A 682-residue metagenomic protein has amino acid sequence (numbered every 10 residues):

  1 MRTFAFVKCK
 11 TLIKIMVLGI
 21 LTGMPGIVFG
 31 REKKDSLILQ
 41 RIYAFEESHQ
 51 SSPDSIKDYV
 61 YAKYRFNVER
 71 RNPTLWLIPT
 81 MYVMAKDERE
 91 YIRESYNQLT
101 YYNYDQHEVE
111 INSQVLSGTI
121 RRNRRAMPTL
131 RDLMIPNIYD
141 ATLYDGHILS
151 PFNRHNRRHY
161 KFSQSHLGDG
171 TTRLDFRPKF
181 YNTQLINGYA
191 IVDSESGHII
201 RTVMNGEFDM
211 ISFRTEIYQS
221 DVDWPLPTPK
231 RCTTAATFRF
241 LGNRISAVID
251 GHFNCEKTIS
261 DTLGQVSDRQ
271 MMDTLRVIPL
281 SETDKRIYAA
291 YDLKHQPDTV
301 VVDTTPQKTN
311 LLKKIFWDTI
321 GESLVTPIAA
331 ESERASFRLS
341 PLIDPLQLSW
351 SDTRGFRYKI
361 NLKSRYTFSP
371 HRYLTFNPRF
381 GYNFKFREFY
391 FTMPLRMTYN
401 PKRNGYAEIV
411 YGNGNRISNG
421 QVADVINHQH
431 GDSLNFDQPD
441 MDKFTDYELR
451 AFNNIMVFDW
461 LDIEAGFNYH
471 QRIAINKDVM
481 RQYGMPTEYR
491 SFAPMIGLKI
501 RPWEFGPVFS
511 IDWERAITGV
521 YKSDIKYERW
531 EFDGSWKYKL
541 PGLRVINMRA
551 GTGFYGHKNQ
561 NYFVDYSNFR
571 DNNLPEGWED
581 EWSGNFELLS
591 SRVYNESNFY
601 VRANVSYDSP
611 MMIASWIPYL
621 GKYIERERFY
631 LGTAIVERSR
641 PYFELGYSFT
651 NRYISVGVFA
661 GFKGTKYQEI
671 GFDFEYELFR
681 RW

Functional and structural regions predicted by a protein language model:
R2-M16: Bacterial N-terminal signal peptides that target proteins for export
T3, I135-G146, R269-W682: Exposed, low-structure sequence patches enriched in small/polar residues
K14-M24: Bacterial N-terminal signal peptides
V28-G30: Boundary at the C-terminal end of the N-terminal hydrophobic targeting segment
E32-A126, P279-A289: Solvent-exposed N-terminal domain segments of exported/luminal and surface proteins
K63-N72, A236-N243, N254-G264, G412-N419 (+1 more regions): Short, conserved secondary-structure transition motifs
E110-T172, F176-I186: Flexible, processing/modification-adjacent segments and terminal tails in exported/periplasmic/extracellular proteins
Q164, D169-D268: Gly/Pro-enriched, hydrophobic low-complexity segments that function as extracytoplasmic propeptides/linkers
